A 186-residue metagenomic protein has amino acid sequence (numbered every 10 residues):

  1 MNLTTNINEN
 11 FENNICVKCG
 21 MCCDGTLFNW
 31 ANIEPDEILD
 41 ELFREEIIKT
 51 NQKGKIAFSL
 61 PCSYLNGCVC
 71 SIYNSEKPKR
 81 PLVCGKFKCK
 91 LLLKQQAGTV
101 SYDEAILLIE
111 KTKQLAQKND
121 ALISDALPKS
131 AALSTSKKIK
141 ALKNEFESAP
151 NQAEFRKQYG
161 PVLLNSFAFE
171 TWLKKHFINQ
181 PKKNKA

Functional and structural regions predicted by a protein language model:
M1-A186: Short loop/turn segments that flank or connect secondary-structure elements
